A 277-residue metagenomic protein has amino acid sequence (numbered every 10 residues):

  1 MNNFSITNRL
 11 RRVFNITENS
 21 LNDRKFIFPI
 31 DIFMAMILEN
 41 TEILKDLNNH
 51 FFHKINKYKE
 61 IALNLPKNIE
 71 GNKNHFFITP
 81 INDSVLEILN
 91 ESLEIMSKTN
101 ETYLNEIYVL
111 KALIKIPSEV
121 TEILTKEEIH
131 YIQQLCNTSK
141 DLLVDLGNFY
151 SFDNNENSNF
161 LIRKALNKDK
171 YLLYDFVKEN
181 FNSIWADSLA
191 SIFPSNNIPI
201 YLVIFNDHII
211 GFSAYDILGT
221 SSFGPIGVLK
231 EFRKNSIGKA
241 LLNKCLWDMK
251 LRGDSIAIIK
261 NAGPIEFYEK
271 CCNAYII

Functional and structural regions predicted by a protein language model:
M1-L166, L172-N180, N196-I198, F205-N206: Histone-fold recognition with a strong bias for associated Lys/Arg-rich disordered tails
F181-L229: A conserved beta-strand-loop-helix scaffold within acyl/acetyltransferase catalytic domains
F223, A257-N261: Conserved hydrophobic beta-strand within the GNAT/NAT acetyltransferase core sheet that lines the active-site cleft
V228, K234-W247: Conserved acetyl-CoA-binding loop-helix of GNAT-fold acetyltransferases
A262-I277: Conserved active-site alpha-helix within GNAT-family acetyltransferase domains
